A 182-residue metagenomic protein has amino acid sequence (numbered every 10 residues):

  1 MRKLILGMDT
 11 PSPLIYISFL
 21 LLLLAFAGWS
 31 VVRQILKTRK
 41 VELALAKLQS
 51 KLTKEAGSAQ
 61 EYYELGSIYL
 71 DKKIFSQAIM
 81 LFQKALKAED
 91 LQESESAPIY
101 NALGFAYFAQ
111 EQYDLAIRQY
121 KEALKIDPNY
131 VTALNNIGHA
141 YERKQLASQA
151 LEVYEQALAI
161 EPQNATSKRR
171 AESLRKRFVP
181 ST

Functional and structural regions predicted by a protein language model:
M1-K54, Q60, S67: Long, contiguous interaction/recruitment modules in multidomain scaffold/adaptor proteins
I5-A25, A159-T182: Terminal, low-structured helical/coil segments at or just beyond the last alpha-helical repeat
V41, D71, A109, R143 (+1 more regions): Register position in tetratricopeptide repeats
K51, A85, E122-A123, Q156-A157: Canonical positions in the second alpha-helix
A59-Q60, E93-A97, V131-T132, A165-T166: Helix-start (N-cap) detector for alpha-helical repeat units in TPR-like alpha-solenoids, especially tetratricopeptide
Y62-Y69, L81, I99-Y107, Q119 (+3 more regions): TPR/Sel1-like alpha-solenoid repeat signature
